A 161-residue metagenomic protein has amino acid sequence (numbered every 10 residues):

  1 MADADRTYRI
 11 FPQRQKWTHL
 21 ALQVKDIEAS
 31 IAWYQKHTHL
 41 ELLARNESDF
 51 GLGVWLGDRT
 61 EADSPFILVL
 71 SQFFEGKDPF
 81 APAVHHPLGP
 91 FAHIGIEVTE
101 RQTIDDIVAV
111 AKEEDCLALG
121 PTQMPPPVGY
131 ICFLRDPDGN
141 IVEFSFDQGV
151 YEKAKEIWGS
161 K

Functional and structural regions predicted by a protein language model:
M1-Q13, W55, V108-K161: Vicinal oxygen chelate
D3-R6, E75-A81: Short amphipathic beta-strand starts and helix->beta connectors
F11-R14, L22-L68, Q72: Core segments of cupin and vicinal oxygen chelate
K16-D26, V54-T60, F80-V110, Y130-R135 (+1 more regions): Vicinal oxygen chelate
A21, V69-S71, G95-E97, P121 (+1 more regions): A cross-family glycoside hydrolase active-site/sugar-binding cleft signature
I31-A32, D105, V142-E143: Alpha-helical elements of the RecA-like P-loop NTPase motor core of helicases
S71-D78, D147-Q148: Acetyl-CoA-dependent GNAT
